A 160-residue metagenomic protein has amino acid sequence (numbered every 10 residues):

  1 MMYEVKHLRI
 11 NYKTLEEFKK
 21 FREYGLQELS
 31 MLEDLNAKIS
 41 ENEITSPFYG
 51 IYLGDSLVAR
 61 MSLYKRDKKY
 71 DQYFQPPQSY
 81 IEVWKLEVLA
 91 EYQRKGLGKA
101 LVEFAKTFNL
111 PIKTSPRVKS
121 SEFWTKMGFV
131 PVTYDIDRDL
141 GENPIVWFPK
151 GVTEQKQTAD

Functional and structural regions predicted by a protein language model:
M1-I39, Y52: Short amphipathic alpha-helix that is part of the acyltransferase structural core
L26-K85, Q93, I136-P144: Conserved acyl-donor/pantetheine-binding loop and adjacent beta-alpha core of acyl/acetyltransferases and related
W84, L89, R117: Residue-level recognition of the GNAT/N-acetyltransferase active site
V88, Q93-T107: Conserved acetyl-CoA-binding loop-helix of GNAT-fold acetyltransferases
K95-K99, E142-K150: Accessory recognition modules or surfaces
V102, T107-K119: Conserved GNAT acetyl-CoA-binding A-motif
R117-E142: Conserved active-site alpha-helix within GNAT-family acetyltransferase domains
T158: Acidic, metal-coordinating catalytic segment for phosphate/diphosphate chemistry, firing primarily on the Nudix
